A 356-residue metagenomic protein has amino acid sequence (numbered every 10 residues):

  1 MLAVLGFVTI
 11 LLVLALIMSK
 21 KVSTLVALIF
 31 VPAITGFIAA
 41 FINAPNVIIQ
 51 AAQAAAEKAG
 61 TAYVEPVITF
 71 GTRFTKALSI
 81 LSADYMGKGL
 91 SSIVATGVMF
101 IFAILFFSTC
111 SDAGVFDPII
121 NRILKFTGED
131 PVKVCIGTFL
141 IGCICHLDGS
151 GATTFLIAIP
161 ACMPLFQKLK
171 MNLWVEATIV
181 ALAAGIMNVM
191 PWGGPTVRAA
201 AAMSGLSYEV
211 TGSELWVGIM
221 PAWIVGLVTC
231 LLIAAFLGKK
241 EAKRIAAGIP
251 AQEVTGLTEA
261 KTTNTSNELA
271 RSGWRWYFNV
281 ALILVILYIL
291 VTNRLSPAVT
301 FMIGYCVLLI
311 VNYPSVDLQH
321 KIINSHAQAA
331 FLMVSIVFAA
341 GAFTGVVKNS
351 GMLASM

Functional and structural regions predicted by a protein language model:
M1-L105, P118-R122, F126, I283-A339 (+1 more regions): Hydrophobic transmembrane alpha-helices of multi-pass solute/ion transporters
L2, L28-T35, T96, F100 (+8 more regions): Alpha-helical transmembrane segments of multi-pass membrane proteins, especially transporters and channels
V4, L28, I38, N43 (+1 more regions): Long, contiguous bundles of hydrophobic transmembrane helices that form the permeation core of multi-pass
G36, T96, F100, I104 (+11 more regions): Transmembrane alpha-helical segments of multi-pass membrane transport proteins and ion-pumping complexes
S111-F116, K125-E129, F166-W174, A200-S213 (+2 more regions): Juxtamembrane helix-boundary/capping and inter-helix hinge elements in multi-pass membrane proteins
S111-I120, T154, A158, G351-L353: Juxtamembrane/interfacial segments flanking transmembrane helices
G128-V189, G193, A201-S207: Hydrophobic transmembrane alpha-helices that form the pore/transport pathway of multi-pass ion and small-solute
W174-V175, P191, S207-T229: C-terminal transmembrane helix pair
